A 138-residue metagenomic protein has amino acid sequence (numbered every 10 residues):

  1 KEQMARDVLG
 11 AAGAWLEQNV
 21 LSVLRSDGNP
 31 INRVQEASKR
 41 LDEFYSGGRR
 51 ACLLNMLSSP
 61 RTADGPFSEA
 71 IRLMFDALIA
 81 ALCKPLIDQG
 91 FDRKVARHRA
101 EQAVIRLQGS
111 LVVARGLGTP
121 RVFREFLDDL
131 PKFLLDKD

Functional and structural regions predicted by a protein language model:
K1-L21, I31, Q35, K39 (+2 more regions): An amphipathic alpha-helix adjacent to DNA-recognition modules
D7, L21-R50, A100-A103: Hydrophobic alpha-helical connector segments
L9-L16, R25-D27, R40, V104 (+1 more regions): N-terminal hydrophobic signal/anchor transmembrane helix of membrane proteins
R25-G28, D64-G65, F75-A100, D136-D138: Hydrophobic alpha-helical bundle segments that form small-molecule/ligand-binding pockets
N32, Y45-E69: Amphipathic alpha-helical segments used for helix-helix packing
Q35-S38, D76-A80, R124-P131: Hydrophobic core segments within long, regular secondary-structure runs in both alpha- and beta-rich folds
F44, V104-V122, L134-D138: Amphipathic C-terminal alpha-helical segment
L53, K94-V113, D129: Hydrophobic alpha-helical segments that form the core of small-molecule binding pockets and/or dimer interfaces
